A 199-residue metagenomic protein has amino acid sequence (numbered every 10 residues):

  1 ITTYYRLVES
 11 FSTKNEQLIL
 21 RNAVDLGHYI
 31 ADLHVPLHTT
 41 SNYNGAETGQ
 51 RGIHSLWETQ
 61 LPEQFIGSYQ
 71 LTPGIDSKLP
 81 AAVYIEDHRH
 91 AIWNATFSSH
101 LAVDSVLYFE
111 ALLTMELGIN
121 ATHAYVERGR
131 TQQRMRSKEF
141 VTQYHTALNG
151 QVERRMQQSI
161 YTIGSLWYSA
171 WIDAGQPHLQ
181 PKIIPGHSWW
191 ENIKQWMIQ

Functional and structural regions predicted by a protein language model:
I1-A23, T39-Q199: Active-site- or binding-pocket-proximal scaffold segments within functional domains
I19-G27, A31-L33: Short alpha-helix carrying the canonical HExxH Zn2+-binding catalytic motif
L33-T39: C-terminal ends of transmembrane alpha-helices and the immediately adjacent extracellular/lumenal or cytosolic loop
